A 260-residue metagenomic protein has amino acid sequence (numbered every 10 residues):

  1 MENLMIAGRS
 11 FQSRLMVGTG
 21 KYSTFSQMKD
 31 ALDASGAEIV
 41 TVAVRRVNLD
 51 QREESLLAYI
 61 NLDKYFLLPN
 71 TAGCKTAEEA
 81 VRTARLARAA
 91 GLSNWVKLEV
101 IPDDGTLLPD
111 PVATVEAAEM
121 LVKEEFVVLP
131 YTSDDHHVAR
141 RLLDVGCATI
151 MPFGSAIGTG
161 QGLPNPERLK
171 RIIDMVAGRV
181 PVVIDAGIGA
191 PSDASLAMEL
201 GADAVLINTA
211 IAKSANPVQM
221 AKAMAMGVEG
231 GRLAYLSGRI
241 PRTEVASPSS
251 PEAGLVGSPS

Functional and structural regions predicted by a protein language model:
E2-I6, T19-V42, Q51-F66, C74-S260: Alpha/beta enzyme core
G8-R14: Conserved SET/PR-domain catalytic core that frames the SAM/AdoMet-binding pocket
